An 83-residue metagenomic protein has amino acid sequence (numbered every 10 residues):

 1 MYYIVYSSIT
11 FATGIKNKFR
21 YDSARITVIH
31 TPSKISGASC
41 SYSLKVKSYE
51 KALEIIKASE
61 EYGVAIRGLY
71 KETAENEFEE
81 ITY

Functional and structural regions predicted by a protein language model:
M1, I26-V46: Amphipathic, hydrophobic secondary-structure cores in small proteins
S8-F11, V46-K51: Helix N-cap motif at beta-to-alpha junctions
I9-R25: Short amphipathic alpha-helix segments
T13, H30-S33, I55-A58: Intrinsically disordered, low-complexity boundary segments flanking structured domains
K16, S39-S41, S59, G63-V64: Generic alpha-helical hydrophobic packing signal
K51-Y83: C-terminal structural segments of small proteins and small subunits
